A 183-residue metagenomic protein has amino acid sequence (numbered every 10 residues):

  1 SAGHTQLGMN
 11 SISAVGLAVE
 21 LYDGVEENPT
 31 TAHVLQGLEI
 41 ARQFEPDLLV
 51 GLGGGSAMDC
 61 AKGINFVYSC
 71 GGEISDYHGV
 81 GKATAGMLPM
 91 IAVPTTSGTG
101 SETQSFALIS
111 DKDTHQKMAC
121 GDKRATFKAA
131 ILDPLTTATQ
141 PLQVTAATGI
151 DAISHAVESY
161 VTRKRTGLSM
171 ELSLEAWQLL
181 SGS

Functional and structural regions predicted by a protein language model:
S1-L48: ATP/NTP phosphate-donor binding region
E26-P29, L52-G54, G81: Active-site nucleophile and cofactor-binding loops and adjacent substrate-binding regions of central metabolic enzymes
Q36-L38, A57-C70, T103-Q104: Short Gly/Thr/Asp-enriched flexible loops that form oxyanion-binding sites at enzyme active sites
G37, C60-N65, A156-V157, W177-S183: Buried hydrophobic packing segments
P46-I64, T95-S101: Glycine/serine-rich anion-binding loops at beta->alpha junctions that coordinate negatively charged ligand groups
S69-G167: A glycine/threonine-rich phosphate-anchoring loop and its flanking beta-alpha core in nucleotide/phosphate-binding
S159-S183: Active-site segments that bind and position negatively charged phosphate/pyrophosphate groups
